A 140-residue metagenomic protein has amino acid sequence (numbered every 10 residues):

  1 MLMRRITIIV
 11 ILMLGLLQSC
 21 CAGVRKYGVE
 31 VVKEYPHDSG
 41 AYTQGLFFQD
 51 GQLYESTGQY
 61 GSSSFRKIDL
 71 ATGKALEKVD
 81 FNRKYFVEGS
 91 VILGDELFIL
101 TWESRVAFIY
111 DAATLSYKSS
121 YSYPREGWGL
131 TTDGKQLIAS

Functional and structural regions predicted by a protein language model:
I6-G15: Sec-dependent N-terminal signal peptides
L14-R25: Bacterial Sec-dependent signal peptides at the C-terminal "C-region" and cleavage site
G23-G40, L70-A75: A short helix->beta-strand "capping" segment at the edge of beta-propeller domains
V32-S64, V79-V91: Beta-strand-rich domains and repeat architectures in extracellular enzymes and scaffolds, especially beta-propellers
D50-G51, G94-D95, G134-K135: Short coil/turn segments that connect the beta-strands within blades of beta-propeller domains
E55-Q59, L97-S104, A139-S140: Conserved beta-strand positions in repeat-built beta-propeller and related beta-rich domains
D69-G73, D111-L115: Short loop/turn segments that connect beta-strands within beta-propeller blades
